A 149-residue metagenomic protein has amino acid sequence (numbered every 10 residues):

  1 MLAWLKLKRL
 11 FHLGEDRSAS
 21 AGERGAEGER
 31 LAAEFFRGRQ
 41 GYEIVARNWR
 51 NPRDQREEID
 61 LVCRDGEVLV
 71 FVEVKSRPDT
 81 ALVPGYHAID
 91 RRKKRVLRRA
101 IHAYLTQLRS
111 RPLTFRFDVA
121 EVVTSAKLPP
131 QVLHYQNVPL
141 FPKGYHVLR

Functional and structural regions predicted by a protein language model:
M1-R30: Interdomain/boundary linker segments immediately adjacent to catalytic/signaling cores
A3-L7, V123-R149: Non-catalytic C-terminal interaction segments of nucleic acid-processing enzymes
G25, E29, Q55, I89-K93: Short, conserved glycine- and acidic-residue-centered signature motifs in active-site or ligand-binding loops
F36, I59-A81, L97: Conserved catalytic cores of phosphodiester-cleaving nucleases, focusing on short active-site segments
G38-D54: A short acidic/basic microdomain associated with nuclease active sites
E57-I59, F115-F117, P130: Change "...and in nucleic-acid phosphodiester-cleaving endonucleases..." to "...and in nucleic-acid processing enzymes
E67-L69, T114, V132: Structural motif
K75-A126: Catalytic cores of nucleic-acid endonucleases
